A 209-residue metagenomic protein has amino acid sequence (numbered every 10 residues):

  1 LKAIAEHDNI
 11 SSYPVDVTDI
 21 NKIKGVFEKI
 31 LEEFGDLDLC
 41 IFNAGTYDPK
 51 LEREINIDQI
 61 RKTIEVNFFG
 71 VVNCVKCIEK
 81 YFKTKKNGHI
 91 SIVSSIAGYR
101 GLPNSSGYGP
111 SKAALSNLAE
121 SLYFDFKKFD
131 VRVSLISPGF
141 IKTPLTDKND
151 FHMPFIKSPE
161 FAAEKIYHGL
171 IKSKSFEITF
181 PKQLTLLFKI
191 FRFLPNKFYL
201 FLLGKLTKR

Functional and structural regions predicted by a protein language model:
P14-G25, I57: The beta1-alpha1 cofactor-binding region of Rossmann-like NAD(H)/NADP(H)-dependent oxidoreductases
N43-D48: Conserved NAD(P)H cofactor-binding loop of Rossmann-fold oxidoreductase domains
L51-E52, N56-I64: Substrate-binding pocket helix/loop in short-chain dehydrogenase/reductase
R53, L102-S106: Active-site loop immediately N-terminal to the catalytic Tyr-X3-Lys motif of short-chain dehydrogenase/reductase
V75, S111: Active-site helix of classical SDR
S95: Residue(s) in the substrate-gating loop at a strand-loop-helix junction that position the organic substrate next
L135, F151-L186: C-terminal helical subdomain
